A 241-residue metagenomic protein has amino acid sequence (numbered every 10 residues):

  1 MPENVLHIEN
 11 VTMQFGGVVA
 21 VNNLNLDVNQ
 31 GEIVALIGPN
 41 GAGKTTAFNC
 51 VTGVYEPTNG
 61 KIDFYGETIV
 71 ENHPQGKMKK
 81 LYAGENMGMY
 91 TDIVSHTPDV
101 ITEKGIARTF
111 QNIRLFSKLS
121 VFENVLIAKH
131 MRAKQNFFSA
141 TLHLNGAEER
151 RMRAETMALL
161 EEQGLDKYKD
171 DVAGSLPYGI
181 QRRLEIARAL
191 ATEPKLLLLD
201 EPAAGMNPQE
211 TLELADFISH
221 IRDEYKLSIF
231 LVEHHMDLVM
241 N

Functional and structural regions predicted by a protein language model:
P2-N241: Glycine-rich phosphate-binding loops of nucleotide-dependent enzymes
